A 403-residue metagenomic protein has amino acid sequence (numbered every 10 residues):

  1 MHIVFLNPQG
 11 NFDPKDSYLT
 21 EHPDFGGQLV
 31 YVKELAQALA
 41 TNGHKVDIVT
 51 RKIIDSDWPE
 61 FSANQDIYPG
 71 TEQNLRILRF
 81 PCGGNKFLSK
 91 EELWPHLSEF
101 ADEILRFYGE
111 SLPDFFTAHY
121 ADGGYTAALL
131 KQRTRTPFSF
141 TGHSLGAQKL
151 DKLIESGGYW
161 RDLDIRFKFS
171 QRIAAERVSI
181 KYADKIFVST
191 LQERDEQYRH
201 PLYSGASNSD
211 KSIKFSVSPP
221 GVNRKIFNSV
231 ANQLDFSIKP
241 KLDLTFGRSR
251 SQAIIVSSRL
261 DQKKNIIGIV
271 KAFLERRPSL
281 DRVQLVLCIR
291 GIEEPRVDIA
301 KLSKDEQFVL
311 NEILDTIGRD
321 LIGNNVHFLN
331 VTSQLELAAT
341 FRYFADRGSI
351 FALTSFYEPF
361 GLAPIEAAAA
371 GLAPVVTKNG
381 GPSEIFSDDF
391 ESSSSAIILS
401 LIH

Functional and structural regions predicted by a protein language model:
M1-L401: Catalytic cores of nucleotide-sugar-dependent glycosyltransferases that transfer UDP/GDP/TDP-activated
